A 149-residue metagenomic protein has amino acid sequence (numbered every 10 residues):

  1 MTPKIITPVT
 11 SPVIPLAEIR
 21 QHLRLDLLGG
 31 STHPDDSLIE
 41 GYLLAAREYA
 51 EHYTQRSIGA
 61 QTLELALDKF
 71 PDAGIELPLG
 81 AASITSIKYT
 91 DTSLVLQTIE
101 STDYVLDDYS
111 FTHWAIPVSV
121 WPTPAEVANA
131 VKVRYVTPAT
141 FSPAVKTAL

Functional and structural regions predicted by a protein language model:
M1-L149: Divalent metal-cofactor coordination and adjacent catalytic microenvironments
